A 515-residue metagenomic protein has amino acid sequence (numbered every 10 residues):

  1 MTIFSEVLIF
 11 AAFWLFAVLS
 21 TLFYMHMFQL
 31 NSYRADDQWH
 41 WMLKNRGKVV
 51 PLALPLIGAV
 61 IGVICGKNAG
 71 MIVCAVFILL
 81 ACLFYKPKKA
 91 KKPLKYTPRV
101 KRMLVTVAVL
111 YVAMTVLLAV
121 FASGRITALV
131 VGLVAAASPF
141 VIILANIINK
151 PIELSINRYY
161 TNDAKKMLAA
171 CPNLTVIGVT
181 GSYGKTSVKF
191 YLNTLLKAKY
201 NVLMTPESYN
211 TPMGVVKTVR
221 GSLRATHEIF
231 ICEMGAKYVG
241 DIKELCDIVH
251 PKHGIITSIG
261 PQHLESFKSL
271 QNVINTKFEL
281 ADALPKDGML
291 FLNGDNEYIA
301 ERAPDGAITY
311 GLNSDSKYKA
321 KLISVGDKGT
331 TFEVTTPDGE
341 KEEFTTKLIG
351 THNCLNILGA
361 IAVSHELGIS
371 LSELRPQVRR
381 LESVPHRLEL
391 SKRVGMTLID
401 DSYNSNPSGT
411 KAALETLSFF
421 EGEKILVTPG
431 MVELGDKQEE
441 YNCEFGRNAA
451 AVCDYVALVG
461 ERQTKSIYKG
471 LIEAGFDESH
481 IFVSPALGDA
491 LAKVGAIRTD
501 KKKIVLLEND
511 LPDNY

Functional and structural regions predicted by a protein language model:
M1-T127, G132-E153, G339, A362-L371 (+2 more regions): ATP-dependent carboxylate-amine ligase
I57-G70, T97, Y111-A122, V215-K217 (+3 more regions): Extended acidic/charged loop-beta regions that coordinate divalent cations and stabilize anionic phosphate/carboxylate
N149-C171, V215: Membrane-proximal helical linkers
A164-S208: Walker A (P-loop) phosphate-binding motif
T211, V216-A303, K347, V432-C443: Flexible active-site lid/hinge loop adjacent to a nucleotide/diphosphate and Mg2+-phosphate binding pocket
V249-P261, A300, F344-S383, K411 (+1 more regions): A conserved, hydrophobic alpha-helical segment in the catalytic core of large ATP/adenylate-utilizing enzymes
L284-M289, G306-A307, C453, F476-S479: A short helix->loop->beta-strand "cap" motif at the edges of active sites that frequently abuts
D305-D327, T345-T351, R375-R379, H480-L487: Beta-strand->loop->alpha-helix junctions that form or flank phosphate-binding loops in nucleotide-handling enzymes
